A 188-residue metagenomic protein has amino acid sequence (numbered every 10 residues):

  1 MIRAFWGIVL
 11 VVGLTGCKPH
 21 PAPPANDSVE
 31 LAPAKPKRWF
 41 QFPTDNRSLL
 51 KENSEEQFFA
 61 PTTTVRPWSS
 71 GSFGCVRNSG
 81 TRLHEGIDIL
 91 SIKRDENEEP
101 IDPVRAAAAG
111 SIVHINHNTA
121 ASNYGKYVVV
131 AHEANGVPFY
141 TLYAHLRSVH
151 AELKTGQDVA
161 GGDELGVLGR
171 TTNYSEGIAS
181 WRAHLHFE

Functional and structural regions predicted by a protein language model:
M1-W6: Bacterial N-terminal signal peptides that target proteins for export
I8-V12: Gram-negative bacterial Sec-dependent N-terminal signal peptides
L14-G16: C-terminal motif of bacterial Sec signal peptides marking the signal peptidase cleavage site
P23-K126, N135, G161, R170 (+1 more regions): Surface-exposed, glycine-biased beta-strand/turn segments
D88-L90, R105-A106, V129-A131, T141-H145 (+2 more regions): Structural recognition of the beta-strand scaffold that forms the well-ordered cores of secreted hydrolase catalytic
N97-I101, R105, V137-G162: Short histidine-centered loop motifs in beta-beta connectors
S122-V130, Q157-E188: Conserved, short, structured surface segments that act as functional micro-motifs
